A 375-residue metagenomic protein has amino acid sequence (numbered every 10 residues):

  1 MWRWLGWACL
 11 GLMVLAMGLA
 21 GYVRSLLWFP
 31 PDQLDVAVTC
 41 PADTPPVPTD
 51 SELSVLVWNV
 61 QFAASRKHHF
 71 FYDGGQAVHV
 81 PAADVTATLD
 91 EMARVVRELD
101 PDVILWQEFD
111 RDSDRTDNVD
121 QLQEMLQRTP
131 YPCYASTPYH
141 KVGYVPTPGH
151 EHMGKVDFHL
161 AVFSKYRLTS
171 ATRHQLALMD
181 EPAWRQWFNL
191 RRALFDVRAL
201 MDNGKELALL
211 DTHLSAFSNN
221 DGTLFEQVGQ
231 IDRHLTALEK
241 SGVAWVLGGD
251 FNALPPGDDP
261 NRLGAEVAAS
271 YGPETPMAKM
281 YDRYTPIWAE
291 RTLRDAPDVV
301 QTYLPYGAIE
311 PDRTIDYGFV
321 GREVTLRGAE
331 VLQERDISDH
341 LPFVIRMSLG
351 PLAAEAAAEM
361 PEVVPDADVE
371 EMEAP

Functional and structural regions predicted by a protein language model:
W2-P132, S136-D157, A353, P361-A374: N-terminal, active-site-proximal structural segment of metallo-dependent hydrolase catalytic domains
R3-W7, L12, A16-T44, R198 (+3 more regions): Metal-dependent phosphoester-hydrolase catalytic domains
P45-L56, A64, V156, L160 (+4 more regions): Beta-strand-turn-beta hairpins that frame and shape the catalytic cleft of phosphate-ester-processing enzymes
V57, V103-L105, S136, V162 (+2 more regions): Structural recognition of the beta-strand scaffold that forms the well-ordered cores of secreted hydrolase catalytic
V60, F109, L214, G249-F251 (+1 more regions): Active-site metal-binding loops of divalent metal-dependent hydrolases
Q76-P81, F109-R111, A177-Q186, H213-G222: Surface-exposed cleft-lining segments at the edges of enzyme active sites
C133-K141, A171-A177, A329-Q333: Conserved S-adenosyl-L-methionine
G204, L209-T236: Active-site beta-loop-alpha substructure in enzyme catalytic cores, prototypically the cysteine-centered nucleophile
